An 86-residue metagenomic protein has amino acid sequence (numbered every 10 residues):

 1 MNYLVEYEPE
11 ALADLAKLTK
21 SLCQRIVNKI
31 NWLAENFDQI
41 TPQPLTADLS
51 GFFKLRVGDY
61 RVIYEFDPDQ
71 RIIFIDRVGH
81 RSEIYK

Functional and structural regions predicted by a protein language model:
N2-Q24, V57-Y60, E65-K86: Enriched for short, Lys/Arg-rich terminal
K20-N36: A short, compositionally biased N-terminal segment around positions ~18-40 that is enriched in charged/polar residues
I26-K29, T41, F74: Hydrophobic alpha-helical segments typical of transmembrane helices and their membrane-interface/capping positions
N31-L55: A short, surface-exposed loop/turn module that caps and links secondary-structure elements
